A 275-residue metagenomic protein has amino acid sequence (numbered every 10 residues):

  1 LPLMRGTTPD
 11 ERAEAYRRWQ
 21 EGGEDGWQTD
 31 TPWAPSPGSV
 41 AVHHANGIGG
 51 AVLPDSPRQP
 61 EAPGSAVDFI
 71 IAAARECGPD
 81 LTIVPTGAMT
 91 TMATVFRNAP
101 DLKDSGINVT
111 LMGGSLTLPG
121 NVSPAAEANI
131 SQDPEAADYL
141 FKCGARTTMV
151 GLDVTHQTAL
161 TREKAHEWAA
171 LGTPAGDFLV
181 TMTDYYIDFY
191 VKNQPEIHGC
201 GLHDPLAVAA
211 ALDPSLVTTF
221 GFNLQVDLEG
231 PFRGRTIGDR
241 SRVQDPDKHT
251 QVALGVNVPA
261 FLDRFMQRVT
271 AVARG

Functional and structural regions predicted by a protein language model:
L1-D55: Surface-exposed loop and adjacent secondary-structure segments within mature catalytic domains
L1-P2, G6-T8, E14, G49-H156 (+1 more regions): Active-site histidine-anchored catalytic micro-motif
P2-T8, G26, D30-W33, G38 (+4 more regions): Low-complexity, flexible helical/coil segments
Q20-T29, G50-V52, T91-F96, R162-W168 (+1 more regions): Short, mixed-charge, low-aromatic patches
T31, L53-P57, P119, S123 (+5 more regions): A near-ubiquitous, low-amplitude feature marking generic local secondary-structure context
S39-H44, P63-G64, N108-T110, D177-T181: Short hydrophobic/aromatic-rich motifs at helix boundaries and adjacent loops
H43-A45, T91, H203: Histidine-centered active-site/metal-ligand motif
S131, E135, V150-G275: Conformational coupling and interaction surfaces
